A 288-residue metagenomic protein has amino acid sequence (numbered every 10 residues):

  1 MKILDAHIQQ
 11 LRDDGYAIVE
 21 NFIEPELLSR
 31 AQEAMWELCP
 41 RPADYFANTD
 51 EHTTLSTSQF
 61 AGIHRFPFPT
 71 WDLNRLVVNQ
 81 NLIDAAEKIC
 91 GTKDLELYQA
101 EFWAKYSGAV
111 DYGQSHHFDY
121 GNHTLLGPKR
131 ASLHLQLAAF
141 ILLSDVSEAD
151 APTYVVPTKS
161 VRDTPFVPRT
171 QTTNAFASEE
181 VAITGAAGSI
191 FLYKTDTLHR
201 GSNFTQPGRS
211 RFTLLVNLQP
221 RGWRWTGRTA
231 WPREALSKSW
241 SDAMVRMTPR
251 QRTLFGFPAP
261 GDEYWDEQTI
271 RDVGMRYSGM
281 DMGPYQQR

Functional and structural regions predicted by a protein language model:
M1-D13, E20-L125: Non-heme Fe(II)-dependent double-stranded beta-helix
Q10, A182-T184: Residue-level "contact hotspot" at macromolecular interaction interfaces
A85, T197-L198, S202-R288: Non-heme Fe(II)/2-oxoglutarate
Q99-F102, A139-I141, L214-L218: A structural signal for short, well-ordered beta-strand segments
D111-A182, R224-A230: Catalytic core of non-heme Fe(II) oxygenases with the double-stranded beta-helix
E180, A187, R209-T213: Active-site lining segments that contact anionic ligands and/or coordinate catalytic metals
T184-H199: Conserved metal-binding segment of the jelly-roll/cupin
